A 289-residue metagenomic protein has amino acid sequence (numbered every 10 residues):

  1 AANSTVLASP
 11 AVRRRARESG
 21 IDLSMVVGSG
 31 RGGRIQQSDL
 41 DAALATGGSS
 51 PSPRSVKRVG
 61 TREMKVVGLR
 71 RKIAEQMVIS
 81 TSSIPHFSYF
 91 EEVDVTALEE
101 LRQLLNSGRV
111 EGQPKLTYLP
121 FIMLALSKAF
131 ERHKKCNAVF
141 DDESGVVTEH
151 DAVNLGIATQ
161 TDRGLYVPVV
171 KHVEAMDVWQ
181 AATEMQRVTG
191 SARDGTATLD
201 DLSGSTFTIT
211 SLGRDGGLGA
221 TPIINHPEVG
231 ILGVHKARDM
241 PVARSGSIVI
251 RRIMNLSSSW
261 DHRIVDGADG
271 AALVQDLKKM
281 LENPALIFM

Functional and structural regions predicted by a protein language model:
A8: AAA+ ATPase active-site-proximal loops
A11, R15-M25, R31-D39, G47-M289: C-terminal catalytic/motor cores of large multi-domain enzyme assemblies
